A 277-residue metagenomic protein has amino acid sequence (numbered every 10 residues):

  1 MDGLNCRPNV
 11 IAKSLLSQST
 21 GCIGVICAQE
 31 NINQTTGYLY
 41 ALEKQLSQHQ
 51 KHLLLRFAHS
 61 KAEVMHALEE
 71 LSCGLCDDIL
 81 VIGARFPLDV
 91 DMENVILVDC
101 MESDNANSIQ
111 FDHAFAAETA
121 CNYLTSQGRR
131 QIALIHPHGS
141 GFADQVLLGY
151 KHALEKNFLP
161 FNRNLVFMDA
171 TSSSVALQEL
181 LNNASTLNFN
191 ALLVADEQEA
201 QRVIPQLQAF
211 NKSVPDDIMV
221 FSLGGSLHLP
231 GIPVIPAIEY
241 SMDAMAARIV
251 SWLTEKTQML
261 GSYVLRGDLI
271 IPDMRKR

Functional and structural regions predicted by a protein language model:
M1-S19: N-terminal helix-turn-helix DNA-binding module of bacterial transcription factors
G21-T119: Alpha-helical recognition/docking segments in bacterial nutrient-uptake and carbohydrate-utilization systems
G24-I26, L75-G83, A133-P137, L187-Q198 (+1 more regions): Periplasmic-binding protein-like
Q34-Q48, A116-T119, G141-P160, R202-Q206 (+1 more regions): Short, solvent-exposed amphipathic alpha-helices that sit in or adjacent to ligand/effector-binding or catalytic
L46-F57, K151-A176: Short beta-strand elements in bilobed, periplasmic/extracellular small-molecule ligand-binding domains
N107-L134, D144, S173-L181, E239-M259: Hydrophobic alpha-helical segments within soluble ligand-binding/sensing domains
A120-L159, G261-K276: An alpha-beta-alpha
L181-R277: Flexible loop/turn connectors
